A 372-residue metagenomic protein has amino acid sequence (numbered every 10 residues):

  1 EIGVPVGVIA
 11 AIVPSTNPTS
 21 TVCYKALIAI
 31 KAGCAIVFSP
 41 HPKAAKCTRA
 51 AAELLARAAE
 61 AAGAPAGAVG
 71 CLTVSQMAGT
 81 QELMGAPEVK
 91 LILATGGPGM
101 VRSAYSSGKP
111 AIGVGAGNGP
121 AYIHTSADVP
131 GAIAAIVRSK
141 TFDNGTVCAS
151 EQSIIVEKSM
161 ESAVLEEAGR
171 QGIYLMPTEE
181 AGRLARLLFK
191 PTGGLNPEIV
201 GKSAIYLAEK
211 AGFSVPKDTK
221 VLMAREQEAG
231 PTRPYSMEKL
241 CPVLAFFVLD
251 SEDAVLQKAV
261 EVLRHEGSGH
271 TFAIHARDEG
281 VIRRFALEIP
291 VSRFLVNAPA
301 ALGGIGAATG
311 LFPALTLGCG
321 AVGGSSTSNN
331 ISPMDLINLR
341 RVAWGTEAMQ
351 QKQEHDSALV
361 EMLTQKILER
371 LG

Functional and structural regions predicted by a protein language model:
E1-G131: Rossmann-like NAD(P) dinucleotide-binding subdomain of oxidoreductase/dehydrogenase enzymes
V4, Y24, K43-K46, A50 (+18 more regions): Conserved active-site and cofactor/substrate-binding residues in soluble primary-metabolism enzymes
C23-Y24, I28-K31, V101-G230: ALDH superfamily catalytic-core signature
P40, N118-Y122, A149-Q152, C241 (+1 more regions): Short beta-alpha connecting loops at secondary-structure transitions that line or flank enzyme active sites
L54-P65, A86, S107, S126 (+8 more regions): Change "in soluble alpha/beta enzymes" to "in soluble alpha/beta proteins
A66, A86, V114-A116, T146-S150 (+2 more regions): Short glycine-enriched loop/turn motifs at secondary-structure junctions
M84-P87, D128, F189-P197, Y235 (+1 more regions): Short, surface-exposed amphipathic charged segments that create phosphate/polyanion-binding patches used for binding
F213-G372: Conserved C-terminal structural/oligomerization subdomain of aldehyde/semialdehyde dehydrogenase
